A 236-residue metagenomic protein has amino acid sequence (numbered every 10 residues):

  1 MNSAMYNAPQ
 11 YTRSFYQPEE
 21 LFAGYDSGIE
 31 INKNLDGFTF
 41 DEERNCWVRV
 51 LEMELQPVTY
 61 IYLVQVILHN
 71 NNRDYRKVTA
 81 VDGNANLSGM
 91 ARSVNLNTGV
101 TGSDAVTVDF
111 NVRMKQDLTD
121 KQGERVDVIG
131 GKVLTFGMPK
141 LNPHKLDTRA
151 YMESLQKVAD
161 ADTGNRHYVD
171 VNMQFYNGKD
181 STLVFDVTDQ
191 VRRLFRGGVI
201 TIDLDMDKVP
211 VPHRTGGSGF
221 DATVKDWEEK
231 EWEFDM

Functional and structural regions predicted by a protein language model:
M1, R76-V191: Tryptophan-paired
M1-P57: Short, low-hydrophobicity acidic/polar segments
I29, K33, F38, M53 (+3 more regions): Generic detection of short hydrophobic beta-strand segments and adjacent strand-loop junctions
E43-C46, L141, F195-G197: Solvent-exposed, conformationally flexible loop/turn segments
W47-R49, V58-Y62, V81, N165-V169 (+1 more regions): Residues at beta-strand starts and edge strands
E54-H69: A short, Gly/Thr-enriched small/hydrophobic beta-strand-prone motif that recurs across taxa
N71-R73: Extended, low-complexity, turn-rich repeat/linker tracts enriched in Gly/Pro/Ser/Thr and Asp/Glu that occur
D189-M236: Hydrophobic, glycine-enriched assembly/anchoring segments
